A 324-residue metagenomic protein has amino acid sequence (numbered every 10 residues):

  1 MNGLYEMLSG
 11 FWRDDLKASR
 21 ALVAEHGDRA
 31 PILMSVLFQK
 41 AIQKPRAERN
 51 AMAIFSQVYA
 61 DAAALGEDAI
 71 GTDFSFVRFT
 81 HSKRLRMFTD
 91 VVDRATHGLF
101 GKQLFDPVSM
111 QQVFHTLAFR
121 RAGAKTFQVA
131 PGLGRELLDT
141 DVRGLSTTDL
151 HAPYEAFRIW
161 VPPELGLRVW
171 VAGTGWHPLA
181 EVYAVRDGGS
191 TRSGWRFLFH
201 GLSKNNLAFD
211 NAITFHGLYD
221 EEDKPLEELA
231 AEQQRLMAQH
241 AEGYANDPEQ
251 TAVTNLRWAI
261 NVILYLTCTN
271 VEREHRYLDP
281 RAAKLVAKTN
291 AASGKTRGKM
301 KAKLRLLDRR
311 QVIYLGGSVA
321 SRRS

Functional and structural regions predicted by a protein language model:
M1-G317: Intrinsically disordered, low-complexity regulatory segments
A320-S324: C-terminal, beta-strand-rich globular interaction domains
